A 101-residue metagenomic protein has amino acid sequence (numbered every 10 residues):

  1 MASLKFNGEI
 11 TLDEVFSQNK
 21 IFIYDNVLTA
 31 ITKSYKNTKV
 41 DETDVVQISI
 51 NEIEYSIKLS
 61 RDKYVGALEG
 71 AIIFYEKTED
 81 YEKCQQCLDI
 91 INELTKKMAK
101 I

Functional and structural regions predicted by a protein language model:
M1-K63: Long, non-catalytic architectural segments outside compact domain cores
R61-I101: Short, compact, well-ordered microdomains
